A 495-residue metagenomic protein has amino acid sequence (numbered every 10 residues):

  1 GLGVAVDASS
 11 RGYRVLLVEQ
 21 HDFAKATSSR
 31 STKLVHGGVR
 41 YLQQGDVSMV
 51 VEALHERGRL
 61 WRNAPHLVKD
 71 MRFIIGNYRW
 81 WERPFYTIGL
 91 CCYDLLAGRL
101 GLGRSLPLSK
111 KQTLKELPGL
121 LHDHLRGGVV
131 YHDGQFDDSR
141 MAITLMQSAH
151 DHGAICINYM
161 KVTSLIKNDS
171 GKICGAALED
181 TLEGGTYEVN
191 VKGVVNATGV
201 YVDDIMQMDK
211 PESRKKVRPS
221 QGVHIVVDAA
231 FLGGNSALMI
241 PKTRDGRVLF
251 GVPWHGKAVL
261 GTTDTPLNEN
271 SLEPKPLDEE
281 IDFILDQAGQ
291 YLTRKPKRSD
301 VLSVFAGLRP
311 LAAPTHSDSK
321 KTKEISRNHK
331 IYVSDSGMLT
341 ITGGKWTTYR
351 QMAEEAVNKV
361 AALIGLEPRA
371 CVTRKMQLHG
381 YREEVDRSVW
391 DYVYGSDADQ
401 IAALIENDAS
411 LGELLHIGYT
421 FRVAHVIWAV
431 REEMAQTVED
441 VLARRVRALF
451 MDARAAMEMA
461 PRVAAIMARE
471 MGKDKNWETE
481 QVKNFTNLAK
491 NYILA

Functional and structural regions predicted by a protein language model:
L2, I143: Residues forming the Rossmann-fold NAD(P)(H) cofactor-binding site
A5, S9-S10, S148: Gly/Ala-rich phosphate-binding loop of Rossmann-like dinucleotide-binding domains, activating on the conserved
S9-R30: Glycine-rich FAD pyrophosphate-binding loop
H21, L67, Y78-G89, L102-D123 (+8 more regions): C-terminal accessory subdomains/tails of enzymes that are appended
K33-E116, L249, D386-R387: Dinucleotide-binding Rossmann-like beta1-alpha1 core, especially the glycine-rich loop that anchors the ADP
N158-C174: A conserved short coil-to-beta-strand element within the FAD-binding core of flavoproteins
V162-L165, F250-G251, I331: A structural signal for short hydrophobic beta-strand segments in well-ordered beta-sheet cores
L182-G193: Core beta-strand elements of the Rossmann-like FAD/NAD(P) dinucleotide-binding domain in flavoenzyme oxidoreductases
